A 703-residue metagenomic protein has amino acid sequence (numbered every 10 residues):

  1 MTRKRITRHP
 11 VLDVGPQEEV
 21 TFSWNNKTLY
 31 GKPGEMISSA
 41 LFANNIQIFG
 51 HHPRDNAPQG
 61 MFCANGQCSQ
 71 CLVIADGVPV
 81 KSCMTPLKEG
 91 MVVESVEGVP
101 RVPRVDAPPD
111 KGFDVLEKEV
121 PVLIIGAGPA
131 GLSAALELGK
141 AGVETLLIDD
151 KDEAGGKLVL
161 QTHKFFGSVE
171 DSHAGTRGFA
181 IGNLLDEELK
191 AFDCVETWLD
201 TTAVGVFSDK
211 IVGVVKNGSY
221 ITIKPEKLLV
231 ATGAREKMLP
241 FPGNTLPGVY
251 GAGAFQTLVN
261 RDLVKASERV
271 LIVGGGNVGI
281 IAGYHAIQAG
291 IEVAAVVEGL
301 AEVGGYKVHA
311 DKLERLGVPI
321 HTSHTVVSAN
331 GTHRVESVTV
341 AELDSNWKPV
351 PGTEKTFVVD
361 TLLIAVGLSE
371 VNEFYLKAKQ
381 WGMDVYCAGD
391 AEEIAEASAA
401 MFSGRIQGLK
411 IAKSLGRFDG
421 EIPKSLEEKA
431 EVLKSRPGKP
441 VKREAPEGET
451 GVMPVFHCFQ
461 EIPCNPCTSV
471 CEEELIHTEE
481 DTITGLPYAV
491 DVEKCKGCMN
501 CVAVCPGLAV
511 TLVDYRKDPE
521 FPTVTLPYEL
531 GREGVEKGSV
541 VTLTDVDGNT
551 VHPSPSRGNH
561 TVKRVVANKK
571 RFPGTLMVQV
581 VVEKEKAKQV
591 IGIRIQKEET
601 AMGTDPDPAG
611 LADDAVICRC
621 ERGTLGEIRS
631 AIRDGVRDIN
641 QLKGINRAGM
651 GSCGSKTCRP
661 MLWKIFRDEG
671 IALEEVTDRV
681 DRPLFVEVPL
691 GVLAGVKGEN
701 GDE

Functional and structural regions predicted by a protein language model:
T2-K27, K32-V455, F459, V470 (+7 more regions): Residues forming the flavin
G31, G534-E536: Short, well-ordered loop/turn sites that connect or cap secondary structure elements
Q47, V504-T523: Short, basic/aromatic beta-hairpin or loop at an interaction surface
G77-P79, V99-P100, A509, D545-T550: Short, charged beta-turn/beta-strand-edge "cap" motif at the junction between a beta-strand and an adjacent loop
V441, A445, E449-T450, P454-F459 (+6 more regions): Well-ordered secondary-structure scaffolds
V455-C458, I462, P466-L512: Acidic (E/D-rich), amphipathic helical modules within compact regulatory domains
D514-L530, V546-T600: Beta-strand/loop-dominated core regions that host nucleotide or nucleotide-derived cofactor-binding catalytic loops
K537-D547: Short, flexible N-terminal segments of the mature chain
